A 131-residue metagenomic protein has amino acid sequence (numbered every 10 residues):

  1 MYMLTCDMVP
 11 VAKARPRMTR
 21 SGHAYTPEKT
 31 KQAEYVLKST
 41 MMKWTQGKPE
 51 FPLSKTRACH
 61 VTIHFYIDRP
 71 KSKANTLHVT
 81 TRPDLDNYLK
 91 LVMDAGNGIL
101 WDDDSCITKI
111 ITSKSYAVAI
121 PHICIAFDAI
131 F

Functional and structural regions predicted by a protein language model:
M1-F131: Acidic, proline/glycine-enriched N-terminal capping motif
